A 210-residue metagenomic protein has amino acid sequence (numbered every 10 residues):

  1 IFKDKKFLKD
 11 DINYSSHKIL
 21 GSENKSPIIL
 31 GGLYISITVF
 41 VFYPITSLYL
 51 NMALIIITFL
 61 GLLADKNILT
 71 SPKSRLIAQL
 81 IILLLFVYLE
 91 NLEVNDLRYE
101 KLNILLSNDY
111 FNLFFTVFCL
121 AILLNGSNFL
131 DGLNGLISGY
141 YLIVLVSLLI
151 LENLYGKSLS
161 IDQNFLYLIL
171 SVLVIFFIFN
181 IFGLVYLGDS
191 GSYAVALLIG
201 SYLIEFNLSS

Functional and structural regions predicted by a protein language model:
I1-S210: "…together with the soluble PPM/PP2C metallo-phosphatase catalytic core" -> "…together with the soluble PPM/PP2C
